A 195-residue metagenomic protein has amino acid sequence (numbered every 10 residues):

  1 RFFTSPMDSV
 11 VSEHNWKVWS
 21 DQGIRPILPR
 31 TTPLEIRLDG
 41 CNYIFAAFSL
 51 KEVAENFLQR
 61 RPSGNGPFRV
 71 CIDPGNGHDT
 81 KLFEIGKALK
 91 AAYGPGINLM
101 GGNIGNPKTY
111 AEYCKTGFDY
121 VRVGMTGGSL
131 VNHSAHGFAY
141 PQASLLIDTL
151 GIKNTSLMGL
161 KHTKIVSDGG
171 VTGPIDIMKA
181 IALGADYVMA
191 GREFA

Functional and structural regions predicted by a protein language model:
R1-K164, R192-F194: Active-site entrance/lid segments in N-terminal catalytic domains of soluble metabolic enzymes
K164-A195: Active-site capping/gating regions of soluble enzymes
